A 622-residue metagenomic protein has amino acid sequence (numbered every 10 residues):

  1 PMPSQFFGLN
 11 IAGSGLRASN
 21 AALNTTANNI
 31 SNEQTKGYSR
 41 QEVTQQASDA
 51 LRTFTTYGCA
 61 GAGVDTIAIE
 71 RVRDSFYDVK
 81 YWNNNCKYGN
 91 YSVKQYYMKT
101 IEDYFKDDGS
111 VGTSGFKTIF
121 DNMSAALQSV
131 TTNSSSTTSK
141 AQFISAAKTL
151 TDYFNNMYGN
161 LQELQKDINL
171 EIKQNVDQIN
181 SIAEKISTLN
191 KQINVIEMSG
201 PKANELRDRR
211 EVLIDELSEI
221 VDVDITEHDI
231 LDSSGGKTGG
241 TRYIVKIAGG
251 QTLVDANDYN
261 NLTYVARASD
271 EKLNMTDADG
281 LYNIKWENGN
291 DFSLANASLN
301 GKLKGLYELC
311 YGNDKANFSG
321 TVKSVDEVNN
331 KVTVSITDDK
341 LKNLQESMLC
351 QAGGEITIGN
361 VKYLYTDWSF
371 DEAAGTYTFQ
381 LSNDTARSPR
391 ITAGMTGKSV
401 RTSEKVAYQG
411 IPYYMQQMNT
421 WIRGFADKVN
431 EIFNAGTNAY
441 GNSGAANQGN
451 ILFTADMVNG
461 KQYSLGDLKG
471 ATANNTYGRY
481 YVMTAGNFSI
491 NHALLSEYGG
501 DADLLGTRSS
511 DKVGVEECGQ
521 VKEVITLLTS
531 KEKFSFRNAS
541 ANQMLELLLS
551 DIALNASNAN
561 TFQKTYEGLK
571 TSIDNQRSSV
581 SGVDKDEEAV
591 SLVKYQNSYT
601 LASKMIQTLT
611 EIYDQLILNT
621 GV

Functional and structural regions predicted by a protein language model:
M2-V622: Structural signature of extracellular appendage/secretion-system components
